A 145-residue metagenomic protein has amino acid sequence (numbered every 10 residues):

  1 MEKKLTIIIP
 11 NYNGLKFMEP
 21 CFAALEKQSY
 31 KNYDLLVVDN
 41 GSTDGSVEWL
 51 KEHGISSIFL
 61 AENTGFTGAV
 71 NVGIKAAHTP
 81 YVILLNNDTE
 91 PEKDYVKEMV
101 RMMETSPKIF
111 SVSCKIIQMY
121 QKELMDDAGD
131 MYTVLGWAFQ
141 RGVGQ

Functional and structural regions predicted by a protein language model:
K3-T6, D34: Cell-envelope/extracellular polymer assembly enzymes that use nucleotide-activated donors
I9-P20, G41: Active-site beta-to-alpha loop of glycosyltransferases that engages the nucleotide-sugar donor
A23-N32: Short, acidic, metal-binding catalytic loop of nucleotide-sugar glycosyltransferases
A24, D39-V47, E62: A conserved acidic beta->alpha catalytic loop
F59-A77, N87, E98: Glycine-rich, basic loop-to-helix element that forms the pyrophosphate-binding segment of sugar-nucleotide handling
V82: Short aromatic/hydrophobic "clamp" motif used to bind/position activated sugar donors
E90-Y132: Conserved donor NDP-sugar-binding/catalytic core segment of glycosyltransferases
Y132-Q145: Short, flexible, basic/aromatic active-site loop/helix in glycosyltransferases
